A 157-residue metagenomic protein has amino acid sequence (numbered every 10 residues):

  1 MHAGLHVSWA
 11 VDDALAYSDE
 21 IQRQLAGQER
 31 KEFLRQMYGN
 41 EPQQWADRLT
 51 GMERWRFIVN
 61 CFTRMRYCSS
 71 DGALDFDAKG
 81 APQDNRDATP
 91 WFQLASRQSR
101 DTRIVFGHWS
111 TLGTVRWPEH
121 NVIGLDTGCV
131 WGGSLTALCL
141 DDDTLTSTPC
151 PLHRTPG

Functional and structural regions predicted by a protein language model:
M1-L94: Active-site-proximal loop/helix segment associated with metal-binding centers of metalloenzymes
W9, A14-Y17, A88-P149: Conserved beta-sheet core of the metallophosphoesterase superfamily
P149-P156: Short, solvent-exposed aromatic-acidic interface loops
